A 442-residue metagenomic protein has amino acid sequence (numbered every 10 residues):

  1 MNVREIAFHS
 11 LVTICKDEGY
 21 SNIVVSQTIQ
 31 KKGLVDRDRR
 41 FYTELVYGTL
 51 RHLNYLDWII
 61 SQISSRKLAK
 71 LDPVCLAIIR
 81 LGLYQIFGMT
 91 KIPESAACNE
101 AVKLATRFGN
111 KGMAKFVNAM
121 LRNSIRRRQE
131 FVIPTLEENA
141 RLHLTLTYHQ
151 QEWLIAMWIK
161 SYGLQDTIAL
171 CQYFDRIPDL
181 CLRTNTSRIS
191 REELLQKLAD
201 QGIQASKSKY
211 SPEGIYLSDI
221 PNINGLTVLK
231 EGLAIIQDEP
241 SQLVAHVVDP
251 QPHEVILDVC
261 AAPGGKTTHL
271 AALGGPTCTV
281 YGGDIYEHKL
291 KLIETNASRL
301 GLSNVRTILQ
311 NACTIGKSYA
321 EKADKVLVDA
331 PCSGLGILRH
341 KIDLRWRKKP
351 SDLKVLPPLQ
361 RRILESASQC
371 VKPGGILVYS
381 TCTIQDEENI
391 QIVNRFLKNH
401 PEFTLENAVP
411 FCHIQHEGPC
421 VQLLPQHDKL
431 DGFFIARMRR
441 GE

Functional and structural regions predicted by a protein language model:
M1-E442: S-adenosylmethionine
